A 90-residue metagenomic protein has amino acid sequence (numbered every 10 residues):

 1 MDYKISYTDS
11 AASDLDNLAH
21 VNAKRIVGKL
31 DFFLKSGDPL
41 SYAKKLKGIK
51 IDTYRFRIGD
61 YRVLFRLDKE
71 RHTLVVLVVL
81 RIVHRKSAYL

Functional and structural regions predicted by a protein language model:
D2-D9, S13, V21, G28 (+2 more regions): Enriched for short, Lys/Arg-rich terminal
K24-V27, L40: Short amphipathic alpha-helical segments
D31-R55: A short, surface-exposed loop/turn module that caps and links secondary-structure elements
